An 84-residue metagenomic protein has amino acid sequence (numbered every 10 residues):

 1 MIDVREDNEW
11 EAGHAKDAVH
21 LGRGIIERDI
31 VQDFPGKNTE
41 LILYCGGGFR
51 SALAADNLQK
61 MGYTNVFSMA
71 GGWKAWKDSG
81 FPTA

Functional and structural regions predicted by a protein language model:
M1-R5: Short hydrophobic beta-strand that contains or immediately precedes a catalytic carboxylate
D7-E40, G46-A84: Rhodanese-like catalytic fold shared by cysteine-dependent sulfurtransferases and DSP/PTP-type phosphatases
